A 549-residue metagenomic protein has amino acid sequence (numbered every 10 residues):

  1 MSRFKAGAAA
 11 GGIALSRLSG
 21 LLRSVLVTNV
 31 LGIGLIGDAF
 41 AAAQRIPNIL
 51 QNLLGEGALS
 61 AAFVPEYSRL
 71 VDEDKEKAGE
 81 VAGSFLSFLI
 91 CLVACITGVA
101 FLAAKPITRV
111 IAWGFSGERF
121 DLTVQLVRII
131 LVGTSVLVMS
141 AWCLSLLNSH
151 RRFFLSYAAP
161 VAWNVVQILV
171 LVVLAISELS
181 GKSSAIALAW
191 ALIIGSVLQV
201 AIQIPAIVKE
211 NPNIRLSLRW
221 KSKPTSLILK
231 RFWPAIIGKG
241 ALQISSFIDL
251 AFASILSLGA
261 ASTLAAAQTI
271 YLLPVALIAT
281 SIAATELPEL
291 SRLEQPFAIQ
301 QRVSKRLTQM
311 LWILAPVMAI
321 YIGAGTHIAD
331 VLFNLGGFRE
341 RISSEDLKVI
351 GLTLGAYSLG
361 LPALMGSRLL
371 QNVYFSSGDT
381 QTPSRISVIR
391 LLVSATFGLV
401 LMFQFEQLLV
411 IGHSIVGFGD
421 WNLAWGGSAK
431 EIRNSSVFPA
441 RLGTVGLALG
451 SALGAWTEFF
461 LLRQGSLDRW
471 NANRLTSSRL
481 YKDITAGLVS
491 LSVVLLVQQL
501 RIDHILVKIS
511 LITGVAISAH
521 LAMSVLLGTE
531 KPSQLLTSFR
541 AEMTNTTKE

Functional and structural regions predicted by a protein language model:
M1-E549: Membrane-embedded alpha-helical bundles of multi-pass transporters/translocases, especially carrier/permease families
